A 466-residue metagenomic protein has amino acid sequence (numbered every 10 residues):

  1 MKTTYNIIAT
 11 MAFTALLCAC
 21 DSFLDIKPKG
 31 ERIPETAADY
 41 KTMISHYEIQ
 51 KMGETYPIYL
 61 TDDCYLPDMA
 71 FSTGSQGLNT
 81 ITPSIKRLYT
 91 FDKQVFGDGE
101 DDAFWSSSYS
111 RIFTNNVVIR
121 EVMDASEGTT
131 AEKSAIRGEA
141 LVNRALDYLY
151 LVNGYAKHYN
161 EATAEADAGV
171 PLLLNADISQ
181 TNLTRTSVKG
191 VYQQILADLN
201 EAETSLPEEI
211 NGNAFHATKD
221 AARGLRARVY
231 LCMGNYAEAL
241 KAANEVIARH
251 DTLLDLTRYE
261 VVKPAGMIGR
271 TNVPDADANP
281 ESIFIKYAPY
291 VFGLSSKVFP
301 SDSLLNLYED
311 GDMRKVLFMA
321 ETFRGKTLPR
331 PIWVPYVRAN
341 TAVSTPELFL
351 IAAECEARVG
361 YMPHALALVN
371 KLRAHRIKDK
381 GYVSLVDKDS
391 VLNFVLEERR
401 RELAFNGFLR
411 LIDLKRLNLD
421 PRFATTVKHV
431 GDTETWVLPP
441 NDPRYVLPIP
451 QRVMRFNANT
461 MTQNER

Functional and structural regions predicted by a protein language model:
M1-C20: Sec-dependent bacterial lipoprotein signal peptides
C20-P67, L304, K380-G381, D420-R466: Membrane-proximal, proline-rich intrinsically disordered regions
G30-E35, D63-F71, K157-A166, V170 (+2 more regions): Short, surface-exposed recognition loops and adjoining beta-strand edges that mediate ligand/DNA contacts, enriched
A37, K41-P57, G190, M233-T345 (+3 more regions): Extended ligand-binding clefts on enzyme/binding-domain cores
T82-Y155, T186, L199-E209, Y336 (+3 more regions): Conserved, well-structured interaction surfaces
I112-N115, Y192, L199, A243 (+2 more regions): Inward-facing hydrophobic residues that define packing positions of alpha-helical scaffold repeats
